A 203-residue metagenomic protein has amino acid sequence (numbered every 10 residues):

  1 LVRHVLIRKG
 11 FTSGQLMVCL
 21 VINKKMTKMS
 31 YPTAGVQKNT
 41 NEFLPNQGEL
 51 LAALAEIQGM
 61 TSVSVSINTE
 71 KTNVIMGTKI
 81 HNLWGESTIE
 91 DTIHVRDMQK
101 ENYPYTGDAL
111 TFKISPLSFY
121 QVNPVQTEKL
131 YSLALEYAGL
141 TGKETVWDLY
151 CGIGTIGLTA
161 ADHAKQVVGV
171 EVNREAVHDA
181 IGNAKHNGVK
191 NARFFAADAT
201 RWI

Functional and structural regions predicted by a protein language model:
L1, F11-T12, M98: Extended interfacial segments that mediate partner engagement and assembly in macromolecular machines
V2-L6, K71: Glycine/charge-rich, flexible interdomain linkers and switch-proximal surface loops that mediate coupling
V5-I7, E90-D91: A structural signal for short hydrophobic beta-strand segments in well-ordered beta-sheet cores
I7, G14-K24, L110-S115: Short, aliphatic-rich beta-strand segments
I7-K9, S62: Preference for the N-terminal adenyl/adenosyl cofactor-binding alpha/beta module
F11-G14, G85: Short flexible coil/turn linkers enriched for glycine and charged/polar residues that connect secondary-structure
M29-Y31, N39-I203: Rossmann-like S-adenosyl-L-methionine
